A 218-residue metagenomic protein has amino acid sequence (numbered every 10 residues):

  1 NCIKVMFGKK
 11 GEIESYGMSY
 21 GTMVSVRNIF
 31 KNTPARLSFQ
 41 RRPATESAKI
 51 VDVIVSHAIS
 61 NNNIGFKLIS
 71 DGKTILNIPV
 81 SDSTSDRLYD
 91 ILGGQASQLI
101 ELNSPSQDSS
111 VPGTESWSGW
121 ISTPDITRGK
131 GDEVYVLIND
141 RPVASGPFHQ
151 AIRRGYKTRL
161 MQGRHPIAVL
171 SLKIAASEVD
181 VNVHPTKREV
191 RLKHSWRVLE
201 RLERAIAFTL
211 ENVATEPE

Functional and structural regions predicted by a protein language model:
N1-E218: N-terminal phosphate-binding caps/lids of nucleotide- and nucleic-acid-binding domains
